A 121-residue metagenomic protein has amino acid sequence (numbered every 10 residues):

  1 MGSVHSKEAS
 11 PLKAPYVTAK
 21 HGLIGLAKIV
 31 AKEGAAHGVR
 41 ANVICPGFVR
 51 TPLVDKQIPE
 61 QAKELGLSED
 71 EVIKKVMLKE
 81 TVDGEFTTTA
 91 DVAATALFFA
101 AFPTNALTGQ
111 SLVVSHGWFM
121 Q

Functional and structural regions predicted by a protein language model:
S3: Residue(s) in the substrate-gating loop at a strand-loop-helix junction that position the organic substrate next
E8-P15, A36-H37, G84, F102: Active-site loop immediately N-terminal to the catalytic Tyr-X3-Lys motif of short-chain dehydrogenase/reductase
A19, A27: Active-site helix of classical SDR
A35, R40, L107-G109: Short, small/polar-rich loop/turn modules that mediate ligand/substrate recognition or access, typified
R40-R50, A100, V113-S115: Conserved SDR Rossmann-fold cofactor-binding beta-strand/turn motif
P46-K56, E60, E64: Short, flexible catalytic-loop segment of classical short-chain dehydrogenase/reductase
E60-T89: Catalytic Tyr-x(3-8)-Lys segment
D83-V114, F119-M120: C-terminal substrate-recognition "lid" of short-chain dehydrogenase/reductases
